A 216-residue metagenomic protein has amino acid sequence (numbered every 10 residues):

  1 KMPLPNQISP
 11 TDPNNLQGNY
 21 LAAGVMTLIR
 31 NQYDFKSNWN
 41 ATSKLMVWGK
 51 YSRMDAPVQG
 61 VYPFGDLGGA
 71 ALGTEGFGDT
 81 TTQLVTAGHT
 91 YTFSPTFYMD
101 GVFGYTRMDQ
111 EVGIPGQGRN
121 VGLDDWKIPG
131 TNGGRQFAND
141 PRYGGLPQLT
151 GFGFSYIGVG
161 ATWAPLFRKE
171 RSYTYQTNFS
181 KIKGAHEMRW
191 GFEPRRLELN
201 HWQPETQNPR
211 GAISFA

Functional and structural regions predicted by a protein language model:
K1-A216: Short acidic-glycine motifs
